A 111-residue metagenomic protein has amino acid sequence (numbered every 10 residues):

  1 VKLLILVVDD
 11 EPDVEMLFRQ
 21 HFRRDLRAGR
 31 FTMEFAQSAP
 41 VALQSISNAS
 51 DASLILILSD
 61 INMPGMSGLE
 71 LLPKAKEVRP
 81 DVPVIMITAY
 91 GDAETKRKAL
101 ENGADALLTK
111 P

Functional and structural regions predicted by a protein language model:
V8-D9, A36, I57: Conserved sequence signature across two-component system core domains
P12-E34, E77: Two-component/phosphorelay signaling modules centered on CheY-like receiver
S38-V41, S67-E70: Acidic catalytic/metal-coordinating carboxylates
D51-L58: Active-site beta3 strand of CheY-like receiver
I57, V84, L107-L108: Two-component signal transduction core modules
M63: Receiver (REC) domain active-site loop signature in two-component systems and cognate sites in sensor histidine kinases
E70, K74-E77, G91-L108: Alpha4 helix (beta4-alpha4-beta5 surface) of REC/receiver domains from two-component response regulators
